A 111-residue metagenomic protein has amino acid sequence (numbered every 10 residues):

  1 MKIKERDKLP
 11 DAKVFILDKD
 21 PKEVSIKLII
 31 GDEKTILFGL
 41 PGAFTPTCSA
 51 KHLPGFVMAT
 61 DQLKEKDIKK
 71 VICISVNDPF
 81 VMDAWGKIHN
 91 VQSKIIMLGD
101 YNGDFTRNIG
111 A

Functional and structural regions predicted by a protein language model:
M1-A111: Chalcogenol-based redox active-site neighborhoods
